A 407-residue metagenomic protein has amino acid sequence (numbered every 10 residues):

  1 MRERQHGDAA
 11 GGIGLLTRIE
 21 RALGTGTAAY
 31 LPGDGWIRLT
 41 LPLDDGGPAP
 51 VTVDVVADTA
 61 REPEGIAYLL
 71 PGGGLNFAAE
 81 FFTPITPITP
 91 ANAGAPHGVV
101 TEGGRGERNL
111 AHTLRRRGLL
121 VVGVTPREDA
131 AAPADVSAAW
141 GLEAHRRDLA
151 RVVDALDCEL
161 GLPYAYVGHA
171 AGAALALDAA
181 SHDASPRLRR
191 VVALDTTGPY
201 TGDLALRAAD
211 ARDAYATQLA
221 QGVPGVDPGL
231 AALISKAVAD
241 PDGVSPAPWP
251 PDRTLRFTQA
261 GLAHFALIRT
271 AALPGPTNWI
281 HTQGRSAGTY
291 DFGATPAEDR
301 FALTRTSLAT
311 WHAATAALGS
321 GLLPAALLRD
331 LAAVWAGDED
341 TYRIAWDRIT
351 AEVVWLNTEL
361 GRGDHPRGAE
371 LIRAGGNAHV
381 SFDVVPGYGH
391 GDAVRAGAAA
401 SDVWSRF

Functional and structural regions predicted by a protein language model:
L16-E62: N-terminal cap/lid segment of alpha/beta-hydrolase-fold proteins
A60-R127: Short, surface-exposed "cap/lid" segments of acyl-processing enzymes
S137-C158: Alpha/beta-hydrolase active-site loop
V167-G172, A176: Gly/Ala-rich beta-loop-alpha elbow adjacent to hydrolase catalytic centers
V192-T201: Active-site nucleophile loop of the alpha/beta-hydrolase fold
L206-A351, E359-L360: Alpha/beta-hydrolase
G361-G368: Conserved alpha/beta-hydrolase "acid-adjacent" motif
H379-F407: Catalytic active-site module of serine/aspartate enzymes centered on a nucleophile-bearing elbow/loop
